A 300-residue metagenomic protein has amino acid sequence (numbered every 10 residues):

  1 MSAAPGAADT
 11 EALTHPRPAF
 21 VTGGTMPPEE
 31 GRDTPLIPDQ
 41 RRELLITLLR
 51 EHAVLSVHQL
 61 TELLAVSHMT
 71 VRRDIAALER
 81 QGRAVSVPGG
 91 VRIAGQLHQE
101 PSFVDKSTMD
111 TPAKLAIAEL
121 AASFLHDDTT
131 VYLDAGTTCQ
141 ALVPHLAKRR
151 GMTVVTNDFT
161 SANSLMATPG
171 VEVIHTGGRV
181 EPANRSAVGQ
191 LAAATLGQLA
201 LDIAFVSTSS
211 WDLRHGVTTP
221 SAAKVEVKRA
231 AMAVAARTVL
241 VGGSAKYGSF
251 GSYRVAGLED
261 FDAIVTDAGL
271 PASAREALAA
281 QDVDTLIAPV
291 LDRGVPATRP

Functional and structural regions predicted by a protein language model:
S2-H58, A65, E79-R80, F159-P300: Conserved phosphate- and dinucleotide-binding cores of soluble alpha/beta proteins, encompassing both enzyme active
E11-Y132, G136, V143-G151, V155 (+2 more regions): HTH-adjacent hinge/linker in prokaryotic transcriptional regulators
